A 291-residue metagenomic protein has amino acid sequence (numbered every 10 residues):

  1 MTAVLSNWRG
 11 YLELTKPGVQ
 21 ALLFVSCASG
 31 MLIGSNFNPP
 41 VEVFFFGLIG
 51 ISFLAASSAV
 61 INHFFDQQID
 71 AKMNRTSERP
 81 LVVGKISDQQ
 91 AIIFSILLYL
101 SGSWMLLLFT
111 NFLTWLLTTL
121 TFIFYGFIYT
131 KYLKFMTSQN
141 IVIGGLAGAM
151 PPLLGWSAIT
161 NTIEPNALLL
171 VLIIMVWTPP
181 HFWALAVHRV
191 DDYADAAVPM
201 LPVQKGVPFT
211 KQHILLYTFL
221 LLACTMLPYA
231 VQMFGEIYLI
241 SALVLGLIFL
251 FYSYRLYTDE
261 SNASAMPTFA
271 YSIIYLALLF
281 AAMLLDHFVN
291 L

Functional and structural regions predicted by a protein language model:
M1-S6, F65-I86, W183-T210: Cytosolic, membrane-interface loops and tails of multi-pass inner-membrane proteins
V25-G30, R79-V82, L98, V142-I159 (+2 more regions): Small-residue-rich segments of transmembrane alpha-helices in multi-pass membrane proteins, especially helix faces
V25-Q67, R75, S103, L116-F127 (+1 more regions): Membrane-embedded alpha-helical segments that form the functional core of polytopic membrane enzymes, especially those
F53-I61, I123-T130, I173-V190, L222 (+1 more regions): Transmembrane alpha-helical segments that form the membrane-embedded catalytic/substrate-channel core of multi-pass
R75-L116, G206-A230: Multi-pass membrane catalytic core of lipid/isoprenoid biosynthesis enzymes
D88-A158: Intramembrane alpha-helical segments
L153-I163, L221-P228, Y275-L291: Hydrophobic alpha-helical transmembrane segments in multi-pass integral membrane proteins
L250-L278: Interfacial loop-to-transmembrane junctions
